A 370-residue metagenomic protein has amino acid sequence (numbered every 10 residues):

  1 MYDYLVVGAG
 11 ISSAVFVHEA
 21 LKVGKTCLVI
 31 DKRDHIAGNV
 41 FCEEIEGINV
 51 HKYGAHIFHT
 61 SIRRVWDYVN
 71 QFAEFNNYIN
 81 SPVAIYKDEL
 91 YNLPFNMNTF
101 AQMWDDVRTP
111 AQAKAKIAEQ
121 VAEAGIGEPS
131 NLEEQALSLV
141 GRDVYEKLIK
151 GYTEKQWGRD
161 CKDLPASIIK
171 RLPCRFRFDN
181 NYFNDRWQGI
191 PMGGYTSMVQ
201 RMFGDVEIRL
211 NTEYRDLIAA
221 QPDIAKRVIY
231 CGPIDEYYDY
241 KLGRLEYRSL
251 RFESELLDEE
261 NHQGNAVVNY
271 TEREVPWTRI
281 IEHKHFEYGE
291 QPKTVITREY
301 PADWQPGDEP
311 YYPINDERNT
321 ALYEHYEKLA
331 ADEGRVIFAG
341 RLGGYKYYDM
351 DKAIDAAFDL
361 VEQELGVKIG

Functional and structural regions predicted by a protein language model:
Y2, G24, V206, I224-K226 (+1 more regions): Short, well-ordered alpha-helix to beta-strand connector turns
Y2-V29, V361-E364: N-terminal Rossmann-like FAD-binding beta1-loop-alpha1 element of flavoenzymes
L5-V7, I30, D223-D235: Short hydrophobic core segments
I11-S12, D34-H35, N98, E154 (+5 more regions): Short, solvent-exposed loop/turn segments at secondary-structure junctions
L21-E46: Glycine-rich FAD pyrophosphate-binding loop
E46-A122: Dinucleotide-binding Rossmann-like beta1-alpha1 core, especially the glycine-rich loop that anchors the ADP
K87-Y91, M97-K226, C231: Active-site/ligand-binding neighborhood in enzyme catalytic cores
E236-G370: C-terminal segments that line or cap access tunnels to active or ligand-binding sites in enzymes and enzyme-associated
